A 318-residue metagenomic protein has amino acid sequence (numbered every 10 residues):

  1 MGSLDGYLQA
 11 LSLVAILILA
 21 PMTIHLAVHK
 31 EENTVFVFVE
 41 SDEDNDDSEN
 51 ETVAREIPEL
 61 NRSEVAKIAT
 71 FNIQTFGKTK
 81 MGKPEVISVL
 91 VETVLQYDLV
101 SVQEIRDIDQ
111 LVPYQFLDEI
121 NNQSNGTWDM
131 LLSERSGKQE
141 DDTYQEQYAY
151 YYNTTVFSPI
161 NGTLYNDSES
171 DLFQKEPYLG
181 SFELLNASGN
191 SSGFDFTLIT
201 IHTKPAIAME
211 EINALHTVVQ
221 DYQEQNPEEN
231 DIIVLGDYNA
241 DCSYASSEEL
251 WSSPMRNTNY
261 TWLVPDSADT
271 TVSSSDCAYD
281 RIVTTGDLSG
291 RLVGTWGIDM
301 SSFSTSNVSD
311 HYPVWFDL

Functional and structural regions predicted by a protein language model:
L4-A10, V14, A20-L318: Divalent cation-coordinating acidic motifs and surrounding scaffolds that mediate Ca2+/Mg2+/Mn2+/Zn2+-dependent binding
